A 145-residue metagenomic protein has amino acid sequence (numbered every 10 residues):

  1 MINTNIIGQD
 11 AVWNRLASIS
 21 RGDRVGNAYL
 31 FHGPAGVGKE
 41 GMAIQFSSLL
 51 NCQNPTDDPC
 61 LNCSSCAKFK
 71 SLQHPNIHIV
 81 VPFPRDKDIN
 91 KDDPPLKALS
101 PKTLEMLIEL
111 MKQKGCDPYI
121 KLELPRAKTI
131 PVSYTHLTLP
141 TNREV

Functional and structural regions predicted by a protein language model:
I2-L137: Clamp-loader machinery-focused feature within the broader ASCE/P-loop NTPase space
H136, T141-V145: Single conserved hydrophobic/aromatic residue that forms the stacking wall/gate of nucleotide- or nucleobase-binding
